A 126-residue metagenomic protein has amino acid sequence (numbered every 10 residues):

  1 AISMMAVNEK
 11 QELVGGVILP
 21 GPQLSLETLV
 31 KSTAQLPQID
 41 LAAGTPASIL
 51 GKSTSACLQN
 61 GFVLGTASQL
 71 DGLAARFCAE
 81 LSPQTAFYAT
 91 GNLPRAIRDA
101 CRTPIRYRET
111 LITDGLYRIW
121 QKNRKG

Functional and structural regions predicted by a protein language model:
A1-L13, L29, L116: Gly/Thr-rich phosphate-binding beta-strand-loop-beta motif of the actin/hexokinase/Hsp70
A1-S3, G21-L24, R95: Short, catalytically relevant binding-site loops at active-site mouths
V14-Q59, I119, N123-K125: Glycine-rich phosphate-binding loop plus the immediately following alpha-helix
A34, V63, I105-G126: Glycine-rich phosphate-binding/hydrolytic loop that grips phosphoryl groups
P46-A86, P104-I105: Adenine-nucleotide phosphate-binding core of ATP-dependent small-molecule kinases
T85-P94: Glycine-rich beta-strand-to-loop/alpha-helix junction loops that act as flexible
A96-A100: Short active-site-adjacent structural elements
